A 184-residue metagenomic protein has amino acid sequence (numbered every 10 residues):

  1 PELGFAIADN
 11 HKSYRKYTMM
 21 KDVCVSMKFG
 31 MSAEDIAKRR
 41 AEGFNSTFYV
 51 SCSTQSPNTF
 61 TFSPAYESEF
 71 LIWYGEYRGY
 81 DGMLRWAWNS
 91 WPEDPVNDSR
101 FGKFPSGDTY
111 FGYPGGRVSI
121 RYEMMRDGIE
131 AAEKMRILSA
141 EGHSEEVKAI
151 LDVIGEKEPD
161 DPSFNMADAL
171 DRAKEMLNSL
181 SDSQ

Functional and structural regions predicted by a protein language model:
P1-K12, Y80, P95-Q184: Catalytic domains of carbohydrate-active enzymes that cleave complex glycans
P1-P95: Catalytic-core regions of glycoside hydrolase
